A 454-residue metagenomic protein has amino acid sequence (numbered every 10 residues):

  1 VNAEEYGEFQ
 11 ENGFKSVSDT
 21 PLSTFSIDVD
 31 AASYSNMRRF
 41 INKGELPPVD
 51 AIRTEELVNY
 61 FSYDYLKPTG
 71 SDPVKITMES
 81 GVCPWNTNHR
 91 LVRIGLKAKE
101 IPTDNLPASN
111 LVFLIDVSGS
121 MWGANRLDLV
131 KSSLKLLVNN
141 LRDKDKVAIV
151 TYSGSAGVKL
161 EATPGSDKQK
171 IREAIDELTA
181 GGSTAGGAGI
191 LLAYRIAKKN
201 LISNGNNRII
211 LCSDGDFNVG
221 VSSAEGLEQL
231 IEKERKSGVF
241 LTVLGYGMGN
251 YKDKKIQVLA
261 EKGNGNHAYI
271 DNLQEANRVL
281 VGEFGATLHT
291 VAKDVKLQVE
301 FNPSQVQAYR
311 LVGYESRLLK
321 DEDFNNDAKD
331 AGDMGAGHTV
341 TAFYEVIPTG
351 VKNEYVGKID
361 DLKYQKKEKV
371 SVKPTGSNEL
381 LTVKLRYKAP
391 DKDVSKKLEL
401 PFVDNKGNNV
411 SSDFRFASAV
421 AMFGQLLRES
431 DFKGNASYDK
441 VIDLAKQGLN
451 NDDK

Functional and structural regions predicted by a protein language model:
V1-E4: Pro/Ala/Gly-rich low-complexity, hydrophilic intrinsically disordered segments
G7-R90: Acidic/polar low-complexity segments with low predicted structural confidence
S16-D19, A31-R38, H289-K293, V306 (+2 more regions): Long, acidic serine/threonine- and proline-rich intrinsically disordered regions
T24, P73, L91, N110 (+3 more regions): Broad gene-expression machinery/nucleic-acid interaction feature
D28, E79, G95-K97, L114 (+3 more regions): Residue-level recognition of well-ordered beta-strand positions that form the cores of beta-sheet-rich folds across
N42-N59, Y63-T69, T290, E300-D321 (+1 more regions): Acidic, Ser/Thr- and Gly-enriched intrinsically disordered low-complexity segments
D50-E55, G70-M78, G187-A188, K293-V299 (+2 more regions): Short coil/turn segments at secondary-structure boundaries
K75-V295, E322, E354-P374, N451: Exposed acidic/Ser/Thr-rich ligand/metal-binding surfaces
